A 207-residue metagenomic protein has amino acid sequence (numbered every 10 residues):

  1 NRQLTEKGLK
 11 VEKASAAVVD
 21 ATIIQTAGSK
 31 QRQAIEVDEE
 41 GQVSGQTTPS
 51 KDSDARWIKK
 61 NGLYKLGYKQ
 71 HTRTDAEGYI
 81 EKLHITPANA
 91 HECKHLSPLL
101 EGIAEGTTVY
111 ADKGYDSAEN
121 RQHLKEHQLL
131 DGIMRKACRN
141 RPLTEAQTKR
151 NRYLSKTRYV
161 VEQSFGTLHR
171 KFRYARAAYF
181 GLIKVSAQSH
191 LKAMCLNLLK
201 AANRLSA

Functional and structural regions predicted by a protein language model:
N1-H127, C195: Polybasic low-complexity intrinsically disordered regions
A17, A137, L182: Residue-level "edge-of-site" marker
I85-P87, R135-R139: Short, acidic/turn-prone active-site loops that include or flank metal/cofactor- and phosphate-binding residues
K94, E119, R139-Q147: Short, charged, surface-exposed secondary-structure boundary motifs
D112-K113, R135-K136, Q163: Short secondary-structure boundary segments
L124, P142, E162: Feature captures the catalytic cores and cofactor-binding loops of soluble hydro-lyases/lyases that act on carboxylate
H127-Q128, Q147-A207: Basic, amphipathic alpha-helical segments enriched in Lys/Arg and hydrophobic/aromatic residues
H127-R135: Short hydrophobic/aromatic-enriched beta-strand-loop microsegments
